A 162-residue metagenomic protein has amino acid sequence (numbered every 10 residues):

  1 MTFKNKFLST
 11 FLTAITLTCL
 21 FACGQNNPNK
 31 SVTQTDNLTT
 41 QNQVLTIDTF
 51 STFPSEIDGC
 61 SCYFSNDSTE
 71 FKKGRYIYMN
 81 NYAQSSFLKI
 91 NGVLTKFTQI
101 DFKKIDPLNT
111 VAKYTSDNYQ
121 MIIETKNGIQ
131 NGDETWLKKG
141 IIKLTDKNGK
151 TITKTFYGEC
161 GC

Functional and structural regions predicted by a protein language model:
T2-L12: Bacterial N-terminal signal peptides that target proteins for export
C19-A22: C-terminal motif of bacterial Sec signal peptides marking the signal peptidase cleavage site
N26-C162: Cysteine-centric segments in proteins
